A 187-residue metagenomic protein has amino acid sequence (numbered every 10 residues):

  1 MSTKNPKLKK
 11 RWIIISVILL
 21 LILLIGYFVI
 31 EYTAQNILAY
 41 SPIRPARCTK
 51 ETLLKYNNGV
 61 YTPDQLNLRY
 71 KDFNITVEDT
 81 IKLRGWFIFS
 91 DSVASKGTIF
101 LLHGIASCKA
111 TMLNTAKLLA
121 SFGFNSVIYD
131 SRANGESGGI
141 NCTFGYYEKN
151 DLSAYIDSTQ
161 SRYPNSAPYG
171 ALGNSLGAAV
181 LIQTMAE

Functional and structural regions predicted by a protein language model:
T3-L24: N-terminal Sec-pathway targeting helices
I22-T76: An N-terminal hydrophobic leader/cap segment in hydrolases
E78-F89: A short loop-to-beta-strand scaffold at the N-terminal edge of the catalytic core in hydrolase folds
K96-G104: Short beta-strand element of the alpha/beta-hydrolase
I105-L118: The serine-hydrolase catalytic nucleophile loop
L118-G138: Conserved alpha/beta-hydrolase
C142-Y163: Alpha/beta-hydrolase active-site loop
S158-R162, S166-E187: Primarily recognizes the serine-hydrolase "nucleophile elbow" in alpha/beta-hydrolase and SGNH/GDSL folds
